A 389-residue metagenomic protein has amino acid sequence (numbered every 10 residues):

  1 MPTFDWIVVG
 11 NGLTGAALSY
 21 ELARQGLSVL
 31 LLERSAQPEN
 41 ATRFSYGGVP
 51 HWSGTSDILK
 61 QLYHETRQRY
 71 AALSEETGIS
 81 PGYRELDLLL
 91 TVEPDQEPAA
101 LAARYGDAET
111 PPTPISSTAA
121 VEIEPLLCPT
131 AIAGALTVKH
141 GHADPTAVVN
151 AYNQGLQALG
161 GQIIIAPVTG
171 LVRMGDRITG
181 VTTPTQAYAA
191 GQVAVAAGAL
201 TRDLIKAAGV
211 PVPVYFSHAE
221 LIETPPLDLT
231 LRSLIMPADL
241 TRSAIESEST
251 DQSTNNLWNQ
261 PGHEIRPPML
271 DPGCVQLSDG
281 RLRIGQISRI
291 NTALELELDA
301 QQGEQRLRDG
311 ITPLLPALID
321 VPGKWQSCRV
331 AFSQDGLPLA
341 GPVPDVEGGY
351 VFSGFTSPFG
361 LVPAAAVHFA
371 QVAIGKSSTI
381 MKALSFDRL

Functional and structural regions predicted by a protein language model:
M1-T14, L30: Beta1/beta-strand and adjacent pyrophosphate-binding region of the FAD-binding site in flavoprotein oxidoreductases
I7-V9, V181, Y188-L200, L204 (+1 more regions): Short hydrophobic core segments
Y20-E21, V49, P81-Y83, A199-W325 (+1 more regions): Active-site substrate-recognition segment that forms the wall of the catalytic cavity or substrate channel
R24-R43: Glycine-rich FAD pyrophosphate-binding loop
G47-I123, M269-P272: Dinucleotide-binding Rossmann-like beta1-alpha1 core, especially the glycine-rich loop that anchors the ADP
Q61-L62, L90-P98, A135-Q154, E297-G303 (+1 more regions): Short beta-strand to alpha-helix junction loop
A135-G191: Helical element adjacent to the flavin cofactor pocket in flavoenzyme catalytic cores
L282-Q286, P338-L361, A365: Short FAD-binding loop at a beta-strand-to-alpha-helix junction that anchors the flavin cofactor in diverse
